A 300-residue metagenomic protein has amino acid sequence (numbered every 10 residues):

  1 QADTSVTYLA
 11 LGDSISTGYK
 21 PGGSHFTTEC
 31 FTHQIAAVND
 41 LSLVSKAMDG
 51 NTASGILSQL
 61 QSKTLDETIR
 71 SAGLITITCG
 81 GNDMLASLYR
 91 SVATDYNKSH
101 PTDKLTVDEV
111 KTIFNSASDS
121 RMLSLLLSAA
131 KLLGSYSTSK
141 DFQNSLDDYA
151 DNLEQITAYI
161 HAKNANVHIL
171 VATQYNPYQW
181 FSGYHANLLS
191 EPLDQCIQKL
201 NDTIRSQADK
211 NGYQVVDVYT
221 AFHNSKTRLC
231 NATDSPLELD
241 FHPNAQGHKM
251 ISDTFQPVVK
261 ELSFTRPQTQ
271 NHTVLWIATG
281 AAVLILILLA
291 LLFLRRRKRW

Functional and structural regions predicted by a protein language model:
Q1-D49, T64-T68: Serine-esterase "nucleophile elbow" of acetyl-processing enzymes
T7-G12, S16, S42-A47, G73-T78 (+3 more regions): Structural recognition of the beta-strand scaffold that forms the well-ordered cores of secreted hydrolase catalytic
V38-L41, N152-L170, K199-D217: A structural motif corresponding to the C-terminal end of an alpha-helix and its immediate exit/capping segment
G55-N144, N176-P177: Oxyanion-hole/transition-state-stabilizing segment in secreted/luminal serine hydrolases and related acyltransferases
L125-K140, T157-D194: Active-site segments of SGNH/GDSL-like serine hydrolases that catalyze O-acetyl group transfer/hydrolysis on lipids
Q174-Q268: Catalytic His-Asp segment of secreted/periplasmic serine-dependent ester chemistry enzymes
P267-A281: Juxtamembrane/start-of-transmembrane alpha-helix segments at the extracytoplasmic/lumenal side of membrane anchors
I287-W300: C-terminal membrane-anchoring or membrane-association module
